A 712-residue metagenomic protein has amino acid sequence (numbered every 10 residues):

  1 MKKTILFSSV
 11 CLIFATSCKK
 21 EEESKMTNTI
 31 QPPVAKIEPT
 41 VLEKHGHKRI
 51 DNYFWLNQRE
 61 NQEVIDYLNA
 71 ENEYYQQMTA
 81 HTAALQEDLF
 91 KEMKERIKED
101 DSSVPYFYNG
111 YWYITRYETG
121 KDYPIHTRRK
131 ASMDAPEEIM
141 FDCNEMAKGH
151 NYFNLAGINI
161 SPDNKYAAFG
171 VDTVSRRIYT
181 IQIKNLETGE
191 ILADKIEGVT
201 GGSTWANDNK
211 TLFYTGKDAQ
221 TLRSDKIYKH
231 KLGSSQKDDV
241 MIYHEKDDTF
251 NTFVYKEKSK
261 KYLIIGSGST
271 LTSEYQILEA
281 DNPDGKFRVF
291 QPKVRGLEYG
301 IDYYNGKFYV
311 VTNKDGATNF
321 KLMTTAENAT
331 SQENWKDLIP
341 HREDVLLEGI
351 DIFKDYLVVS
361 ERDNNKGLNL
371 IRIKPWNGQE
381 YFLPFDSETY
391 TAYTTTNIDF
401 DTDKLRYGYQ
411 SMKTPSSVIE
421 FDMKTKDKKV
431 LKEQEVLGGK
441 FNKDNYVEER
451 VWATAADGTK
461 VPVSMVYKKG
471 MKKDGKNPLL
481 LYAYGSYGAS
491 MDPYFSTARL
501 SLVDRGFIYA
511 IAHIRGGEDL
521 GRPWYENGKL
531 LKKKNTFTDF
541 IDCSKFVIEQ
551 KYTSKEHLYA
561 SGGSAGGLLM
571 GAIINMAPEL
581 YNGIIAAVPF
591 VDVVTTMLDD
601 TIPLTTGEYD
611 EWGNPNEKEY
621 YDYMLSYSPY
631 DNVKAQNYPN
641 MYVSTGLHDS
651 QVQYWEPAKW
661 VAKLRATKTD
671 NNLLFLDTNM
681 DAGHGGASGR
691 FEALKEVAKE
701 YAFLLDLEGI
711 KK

Functional and structural regions predicted by a protein language model:
M1-L6: Bacterial N-terminal signal peptides that target proteins for export
F7-S8, S17-K404, Q410-S416, E420-F421 (+3 more regions): Beta-propeller folds
L12-F14: Hydrophobic core
I139, M241, D427, I508 (+1 more regions): Conserved beta-strand segments of alpha/beta enzyme cores
N144-I158, F169-R176, E190-L192, F421-D427 (+5 more regions): Cap/lid segment of the alpha/beta-hydrolase catalytic domain
G170, K184, T215, H230 (+22 more regions): Generic beta-strand/beta-sheet core signal
N251, K260, T272, G296-E298 (+21 more regions): Active-site lining segments that contact anionic ligands and/or coordinate catalytic metals
I511-K712: Active-site-proximal cap/loop segments of hydrolase catalytic domains
